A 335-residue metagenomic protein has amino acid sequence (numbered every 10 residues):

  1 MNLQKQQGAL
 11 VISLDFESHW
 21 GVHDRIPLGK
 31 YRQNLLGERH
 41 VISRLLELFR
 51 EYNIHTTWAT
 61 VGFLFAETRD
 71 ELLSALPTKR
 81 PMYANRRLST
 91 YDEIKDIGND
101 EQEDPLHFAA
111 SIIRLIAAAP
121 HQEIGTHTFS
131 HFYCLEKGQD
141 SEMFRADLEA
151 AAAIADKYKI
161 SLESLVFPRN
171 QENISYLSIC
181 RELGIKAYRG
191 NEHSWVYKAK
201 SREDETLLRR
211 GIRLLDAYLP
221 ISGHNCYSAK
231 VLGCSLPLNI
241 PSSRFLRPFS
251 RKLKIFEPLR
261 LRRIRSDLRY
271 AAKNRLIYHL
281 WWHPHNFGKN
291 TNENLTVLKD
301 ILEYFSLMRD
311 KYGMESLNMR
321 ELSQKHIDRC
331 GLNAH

Functional and structural regions predicted by a protein language model:
M1-S164, R169-I240, F256-L280, F287-H335: Catalytic alpha-helical scaffold of carbohydrate-active enzymes acting on polysaccharides/glycoconjugates
I240-L246: Positively charged, amphipathic and often flexible ligand-engagement surfaces
